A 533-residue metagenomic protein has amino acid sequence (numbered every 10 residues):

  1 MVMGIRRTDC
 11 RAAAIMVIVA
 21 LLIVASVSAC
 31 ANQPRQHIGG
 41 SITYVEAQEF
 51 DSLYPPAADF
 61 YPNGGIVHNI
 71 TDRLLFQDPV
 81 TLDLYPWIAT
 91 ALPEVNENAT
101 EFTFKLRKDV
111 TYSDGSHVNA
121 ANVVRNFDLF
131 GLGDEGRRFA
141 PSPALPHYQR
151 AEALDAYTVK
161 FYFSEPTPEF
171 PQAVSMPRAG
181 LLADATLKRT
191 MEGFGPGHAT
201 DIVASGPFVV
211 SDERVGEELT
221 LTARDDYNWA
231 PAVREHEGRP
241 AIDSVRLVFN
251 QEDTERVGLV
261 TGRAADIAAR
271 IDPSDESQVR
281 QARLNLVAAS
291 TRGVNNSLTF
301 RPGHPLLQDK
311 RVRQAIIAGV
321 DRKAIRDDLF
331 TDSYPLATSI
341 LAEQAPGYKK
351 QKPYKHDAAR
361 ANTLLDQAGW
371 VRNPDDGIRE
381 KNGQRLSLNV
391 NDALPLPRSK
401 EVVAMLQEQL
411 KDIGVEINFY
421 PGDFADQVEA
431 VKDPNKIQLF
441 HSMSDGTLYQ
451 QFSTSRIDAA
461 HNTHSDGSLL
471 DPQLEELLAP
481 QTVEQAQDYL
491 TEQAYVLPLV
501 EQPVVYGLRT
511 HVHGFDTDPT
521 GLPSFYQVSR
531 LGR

Functional and structural regions predicted by a protein language model:
L21, H37, R214-L219, G319-K349 (+3 more regions): Detector for C-terminal structural segments
V45-E97, D128, V203: N-terminal lobe/hinge region of extracytoplasmic solute-binding protein
K105, P141-K188, P207-R214: Surface-exposed binding/hinge segments that line and control ligand-binding clefts or catalytic entry sites
L132-D134, S211-T222, R246-H304, R311-A315 (+3 more regions): Extracellular/periplasmic solute-recognition and catalytic clefts
S175-R239, S244, T254, A358-A359 (+1 more regions): Gly/Pro-rich hinge or "lid" segments in bacterial periplasmic/extracellular proteins
P196-A199, Y227-Q278, A404, E416-N418: Ligand-site clamp/hinge motif
F208, R301, L336-P374, A393-E401: Structural transition elements
V371-M443: Ligand/substrate-recognition segments at binding pockets and active sites
